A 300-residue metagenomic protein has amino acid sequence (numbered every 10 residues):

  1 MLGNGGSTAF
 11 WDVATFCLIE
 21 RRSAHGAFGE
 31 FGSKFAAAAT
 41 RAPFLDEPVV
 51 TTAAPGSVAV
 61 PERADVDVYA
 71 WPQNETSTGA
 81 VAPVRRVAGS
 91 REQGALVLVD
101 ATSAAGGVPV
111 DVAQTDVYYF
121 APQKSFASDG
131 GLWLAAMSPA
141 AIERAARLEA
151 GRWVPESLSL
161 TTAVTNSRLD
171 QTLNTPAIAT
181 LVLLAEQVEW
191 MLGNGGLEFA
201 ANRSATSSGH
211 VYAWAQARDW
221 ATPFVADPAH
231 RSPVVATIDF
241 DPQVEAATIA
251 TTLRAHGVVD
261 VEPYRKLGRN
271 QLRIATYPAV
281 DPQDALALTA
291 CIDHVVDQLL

Functional and structural regions predicted by a protein language model:
M1-A24, G32-A36: Conserved beta-loop-alpha segment that forms the PLP phosphate-binding cup at the N-terminus of a helix
A53-G106, V117: Active-site phosphate-binding strand-loop segment of PLP-dependent enzymes
V58-A59, Q243-T252, P282-A287: Short, conserved charged micro-motifs
V112-Q123, W133: Conserved active-site segment immediately N-terminal to the catalytic lysine that forms the internal aldimine
Q123-Y212: Active-site C-terminal subdomain of aminotransferase-like
T222-T252: Conserved PLP-binding catalytic core of the aspartate aminotransferase-like
K266, N270-L300: PLP-dependent enzyme catalytic core of the Aspartate aminotransferase-like
